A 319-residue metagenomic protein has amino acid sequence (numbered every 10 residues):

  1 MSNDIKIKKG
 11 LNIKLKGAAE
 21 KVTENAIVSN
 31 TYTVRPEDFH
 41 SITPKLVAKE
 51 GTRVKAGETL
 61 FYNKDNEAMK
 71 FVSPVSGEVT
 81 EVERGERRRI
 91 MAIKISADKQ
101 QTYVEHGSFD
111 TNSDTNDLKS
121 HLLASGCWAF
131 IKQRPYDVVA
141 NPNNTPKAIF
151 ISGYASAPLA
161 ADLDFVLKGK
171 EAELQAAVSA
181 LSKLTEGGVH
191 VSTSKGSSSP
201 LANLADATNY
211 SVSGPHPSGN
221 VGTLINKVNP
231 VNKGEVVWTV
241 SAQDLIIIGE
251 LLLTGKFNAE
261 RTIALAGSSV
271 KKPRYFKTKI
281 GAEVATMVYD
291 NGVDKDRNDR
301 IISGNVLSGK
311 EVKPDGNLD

Functional and structural regions predicted by a protein language model:
M1-I7, I13-K16, T23, F61 (+2 more regions): Charge-rich alpha-helical segments
M1-V47, Y62, V212: N-terminal, Lys/Arg-enriched amphipathic/low-complexity engagement segments that precede the first folded domain
S29-T31, T43-K45, G51, K55 (+3 more regions): A common structural microfeature
D38-P44, V54-G57, N66-E81: Generic structural motif
I42-T43, V47, K64, T102-D110: Aromatic/His-enriched, Gly/Pro-containing loop or helix-boundary segments that lie immediately adjacent to catalytic
A48-G57, E83-E86, G255: Acidic, glycine-anchored pre-beta loop/turn
V54, L60-F61, V284: Generic structural signal for buried aliphatic residues
M69, E83-D319: Buried, small/hydrophobic-residue-enriched core segments of structured protein domains
